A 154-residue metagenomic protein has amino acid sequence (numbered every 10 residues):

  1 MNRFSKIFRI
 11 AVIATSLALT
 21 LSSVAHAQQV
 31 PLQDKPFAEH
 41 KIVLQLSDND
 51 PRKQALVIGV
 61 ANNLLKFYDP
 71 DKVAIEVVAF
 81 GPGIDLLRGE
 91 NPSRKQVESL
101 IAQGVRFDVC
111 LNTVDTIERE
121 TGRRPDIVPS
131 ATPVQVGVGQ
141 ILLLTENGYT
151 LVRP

Functional and structural regions predicted by a protein language model:
M1-R3, L19, D126-I127, V152: Short, charged/polar low-complexity linear motifs in solvent-exposed/disordered segments
N2-I13: Bacterial N-terminal signal peptides that target proteins for export
A11-S22: Bacterial N-terminal signal peptides
H26-P154: Secreted/extracellular ectodomain signature
